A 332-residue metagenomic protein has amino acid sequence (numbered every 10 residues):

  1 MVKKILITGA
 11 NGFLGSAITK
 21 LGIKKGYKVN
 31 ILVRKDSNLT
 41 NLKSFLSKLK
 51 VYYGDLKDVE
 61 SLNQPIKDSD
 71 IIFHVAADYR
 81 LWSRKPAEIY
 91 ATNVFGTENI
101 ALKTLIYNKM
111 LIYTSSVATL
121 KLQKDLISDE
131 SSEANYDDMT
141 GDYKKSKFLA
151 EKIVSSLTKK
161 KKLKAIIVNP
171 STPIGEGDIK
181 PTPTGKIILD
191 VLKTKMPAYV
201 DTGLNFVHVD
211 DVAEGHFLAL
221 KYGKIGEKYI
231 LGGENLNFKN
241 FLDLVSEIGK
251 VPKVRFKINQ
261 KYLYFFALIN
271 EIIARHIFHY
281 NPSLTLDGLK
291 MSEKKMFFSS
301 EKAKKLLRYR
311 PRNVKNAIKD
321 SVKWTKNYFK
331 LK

Functional and structural regions predicted by a protein language model:
I5-K25: N-terminal Rossmann NAD(P)H-binding glycine-rich loop of SDR-like oxidoreductase domains
N38, F45-F95, K103: NAD(P)H-binding glycine-rich loop region in Rossmannoid oxidoreductase-like domains and their noncatalytic homologs
F95-D142: Conserved Rossmann-fold NAD(P)-dependent oxidoreductase catalytic core, especially the SDR/UDP-sugar
N135-D137, K186-V207, D211: A conserved pocket-lining segment of Rossmann-fold NAD(P)-dependent short-chain dehydrogenase/reductase
L149, P181-P183, V200-L220, E227: Substrate-positioning beta->alpha
K152-E176: Conserved beta-loop-beta element that borders a ligand/cofactor-binding pocket
K161-L163, G175-K186, A219-Y229, V251-K253: Glycine/proline-rich active-site loop of Rossmann-fold NAD(P)-dependent oxidoreductases
G215-P282, S300, K305, I318-K332: Mid/C-terminal beta-alpha module of Rossmann-like enzyme folds, strongest in SDR-family dehydrogenases/epimerases
